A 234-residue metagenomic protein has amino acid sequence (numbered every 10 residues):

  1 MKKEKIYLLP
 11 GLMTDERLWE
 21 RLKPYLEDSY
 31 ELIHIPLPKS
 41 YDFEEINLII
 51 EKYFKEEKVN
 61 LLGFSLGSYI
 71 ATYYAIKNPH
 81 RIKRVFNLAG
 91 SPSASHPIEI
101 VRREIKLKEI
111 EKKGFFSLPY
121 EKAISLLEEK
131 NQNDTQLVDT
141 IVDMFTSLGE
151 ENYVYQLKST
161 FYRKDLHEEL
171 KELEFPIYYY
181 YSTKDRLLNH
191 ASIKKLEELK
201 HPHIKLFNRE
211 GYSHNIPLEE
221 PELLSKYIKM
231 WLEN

Functional and structural regions predicted by a protein language model:
L12-L62, K226: Active-site loop/oxyanion-hole signature of alpha/beta-hydrolase fold enzymes
G63-G67, A71: Gly/Ala-rich beta-loop-alpha elbow adjacent to hydrolase catalytic centers
I76-K77, R81-G114: Flexible "cap/lid" loop of the alpha/beta hydrolase fold
S95-I98, F115-K171: Conserved alpha/beta-hydrolase catalytic His-Asp/Glu region
L173, Y179-Y181, D185: Short beta-strand/loop motif that positions the catalytic acidic residue of the alpha/beta-hydrolase fold
F175, N189-E197: Short alpha-helix in the alpha/beta-hydrolase fold that links the catalytic acid
T183-L188, H214: Acidic catalytic loop of the alpha/beta-hydrolase fold
Y212-S225: Catalytic histidine-centered segment of alpha/beta-hydrolase-like enzymes
